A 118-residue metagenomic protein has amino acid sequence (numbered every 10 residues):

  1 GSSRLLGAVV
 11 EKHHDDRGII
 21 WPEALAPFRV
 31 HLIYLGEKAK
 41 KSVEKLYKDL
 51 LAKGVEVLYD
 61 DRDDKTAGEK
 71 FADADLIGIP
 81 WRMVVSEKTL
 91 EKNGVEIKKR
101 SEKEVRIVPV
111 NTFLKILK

Functional and structural regions predicted by a protein language model:
S2-K118: NTP/phosphate- and nucleic-acid-binding module
